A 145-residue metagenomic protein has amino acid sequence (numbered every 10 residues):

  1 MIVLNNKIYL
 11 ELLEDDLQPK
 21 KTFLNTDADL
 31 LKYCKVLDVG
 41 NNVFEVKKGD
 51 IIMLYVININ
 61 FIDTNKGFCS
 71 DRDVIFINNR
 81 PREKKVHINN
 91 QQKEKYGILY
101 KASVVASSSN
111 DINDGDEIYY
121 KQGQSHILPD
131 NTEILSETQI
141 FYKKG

Functional and structural regions predicted by a protein language model:
M1-G145: Acidic-enriched and Gly/Ser
